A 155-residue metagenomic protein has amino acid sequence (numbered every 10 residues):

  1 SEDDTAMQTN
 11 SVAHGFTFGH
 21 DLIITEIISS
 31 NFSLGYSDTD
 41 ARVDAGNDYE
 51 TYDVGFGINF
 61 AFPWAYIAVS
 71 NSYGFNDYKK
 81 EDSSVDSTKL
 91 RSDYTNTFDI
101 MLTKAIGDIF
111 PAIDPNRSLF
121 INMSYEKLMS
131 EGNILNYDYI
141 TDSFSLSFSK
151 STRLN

Functional and structural regions predicted by a protein language model:
S1-N155: Gram-negative and organellar
